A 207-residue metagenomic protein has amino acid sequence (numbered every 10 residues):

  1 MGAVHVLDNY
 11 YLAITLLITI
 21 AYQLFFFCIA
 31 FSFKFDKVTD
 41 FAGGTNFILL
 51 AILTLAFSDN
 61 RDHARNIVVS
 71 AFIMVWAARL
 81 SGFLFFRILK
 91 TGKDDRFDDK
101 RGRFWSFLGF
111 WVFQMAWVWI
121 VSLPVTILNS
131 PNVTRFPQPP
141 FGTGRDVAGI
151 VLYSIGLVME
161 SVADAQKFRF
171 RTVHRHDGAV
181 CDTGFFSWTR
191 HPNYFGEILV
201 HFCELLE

Functional and structural regions predicted by a protein language model:
M1-F186, R190-E207: Membrane-anchoring alpha-helices and their flanking helix-loop junctions
